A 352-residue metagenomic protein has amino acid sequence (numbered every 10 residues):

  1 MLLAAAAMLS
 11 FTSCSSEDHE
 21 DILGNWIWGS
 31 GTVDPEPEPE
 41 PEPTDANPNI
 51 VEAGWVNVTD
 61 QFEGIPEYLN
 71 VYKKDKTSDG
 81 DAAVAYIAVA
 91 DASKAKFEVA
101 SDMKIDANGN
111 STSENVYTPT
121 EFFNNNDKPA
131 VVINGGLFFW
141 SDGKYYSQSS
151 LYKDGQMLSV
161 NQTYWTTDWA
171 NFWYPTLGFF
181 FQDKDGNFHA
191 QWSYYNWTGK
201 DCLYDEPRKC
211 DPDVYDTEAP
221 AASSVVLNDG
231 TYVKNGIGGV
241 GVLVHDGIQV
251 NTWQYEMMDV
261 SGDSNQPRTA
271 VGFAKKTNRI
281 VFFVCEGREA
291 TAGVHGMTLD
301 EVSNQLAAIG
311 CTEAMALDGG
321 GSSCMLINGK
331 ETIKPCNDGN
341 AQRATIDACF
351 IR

Functional and structural regions predicted by a protein language model:
S10-S13: C-terminal motif of bacterial Sec signal peptides marking the signal peptidase cleavage site
S16-Y195: Zymogen propeptides
A83-I87, L177, G238-V240, N265-A270 (+1 more regions): Short glycine-rich loop/turn motifs
D91-K94, S141, F181-F188, V244-G247 (+2 more regions): Short acidic-glycine loop/turn motifs at beta-strand connectors
A130-N134, F179-F181, H189-A190, G241-L243 (+4 more regions): Structural recognition of the beta-strand scaffold that forms the well-ordered cores of secreted hydrolase catalytic
S141-Q254, V260-G262: Active-site-adjacent helix-turn-beta-strand microarchitecture at beta-sheet edges that either contains or buttresses
D142-D168, V250-E313, S322-R352: Conserved, well-ordered active-site substructure
